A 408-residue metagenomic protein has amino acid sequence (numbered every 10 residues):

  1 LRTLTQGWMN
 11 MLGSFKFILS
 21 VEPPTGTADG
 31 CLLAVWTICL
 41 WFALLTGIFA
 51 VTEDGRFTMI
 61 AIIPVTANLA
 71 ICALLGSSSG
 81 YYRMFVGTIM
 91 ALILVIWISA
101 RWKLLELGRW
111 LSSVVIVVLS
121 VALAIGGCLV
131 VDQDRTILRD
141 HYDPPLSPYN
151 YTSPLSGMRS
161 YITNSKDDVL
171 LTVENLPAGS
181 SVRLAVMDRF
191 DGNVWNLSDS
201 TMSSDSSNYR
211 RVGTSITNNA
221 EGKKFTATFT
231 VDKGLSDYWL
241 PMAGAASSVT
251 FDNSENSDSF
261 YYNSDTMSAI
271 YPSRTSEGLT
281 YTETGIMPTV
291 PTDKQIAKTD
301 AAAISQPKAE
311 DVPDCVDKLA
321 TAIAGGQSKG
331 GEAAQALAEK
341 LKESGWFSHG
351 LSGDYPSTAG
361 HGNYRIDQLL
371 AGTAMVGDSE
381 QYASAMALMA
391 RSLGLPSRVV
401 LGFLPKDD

Functional and structural regions predicted by a protein language model:
L1-D408: Helix-boundary/low-complexity linker signature
